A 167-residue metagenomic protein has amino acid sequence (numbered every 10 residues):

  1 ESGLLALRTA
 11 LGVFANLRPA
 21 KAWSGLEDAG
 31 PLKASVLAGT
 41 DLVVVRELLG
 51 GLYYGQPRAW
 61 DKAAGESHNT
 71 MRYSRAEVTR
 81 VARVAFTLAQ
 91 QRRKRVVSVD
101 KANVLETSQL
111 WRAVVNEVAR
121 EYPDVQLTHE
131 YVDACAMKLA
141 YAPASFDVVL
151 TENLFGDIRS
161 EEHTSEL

Functional and structural regions predicted by a protein language model:
E1-H68, L154: N-terminal glycine-rich phosphate/adenylate-binding segment common to multiple enzyme folds
D28-S35, F86-L88, A136-A140: A generic local secondary-structure boundary/capping motif
A29, Y54-A59, S108-R112, L139-A142: Short acidic, glycine/serine/threonine-rich loops at helix termini
A63-D133: Glycine-rich phosphate/diphosphate-binding loop of Rossmann-like nucleotide-binding domains
L127-F146: A structured beta-alpha segment of the ubiquitous adenosine-cofactor-binding alpha/beta core
D147-R159: Oxyanion-binding "anion nests"
E162-L167: Conserved small/polar residues in nucleotide/adenosyl-binding loops
